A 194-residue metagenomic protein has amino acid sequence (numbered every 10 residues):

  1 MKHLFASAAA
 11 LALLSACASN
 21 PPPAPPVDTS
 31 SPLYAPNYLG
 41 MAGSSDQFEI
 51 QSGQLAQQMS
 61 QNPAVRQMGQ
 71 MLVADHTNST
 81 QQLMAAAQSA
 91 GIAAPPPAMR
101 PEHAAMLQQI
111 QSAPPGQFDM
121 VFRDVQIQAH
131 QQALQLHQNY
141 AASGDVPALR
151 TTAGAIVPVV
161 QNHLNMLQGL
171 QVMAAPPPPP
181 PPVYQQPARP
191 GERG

Functional and structural regions predicted by a protein language model:
L4-L11, C17-G194: His/Met- and acidic-residue-enriched segments that coordinate or traffic transition-metal cofactors and support
